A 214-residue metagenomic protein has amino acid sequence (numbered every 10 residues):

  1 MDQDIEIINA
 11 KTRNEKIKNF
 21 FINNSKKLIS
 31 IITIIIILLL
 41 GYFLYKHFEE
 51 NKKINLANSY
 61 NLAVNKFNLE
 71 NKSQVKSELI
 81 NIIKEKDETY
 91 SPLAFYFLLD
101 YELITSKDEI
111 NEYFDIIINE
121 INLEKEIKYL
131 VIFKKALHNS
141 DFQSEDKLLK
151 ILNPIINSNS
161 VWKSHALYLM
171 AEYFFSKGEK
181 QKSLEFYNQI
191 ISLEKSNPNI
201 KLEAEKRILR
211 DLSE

Functional and structural regions predicted by a protein language model:
M1-I36: N-terminal positive-inside, membrane-proximal cytosolic segments immediately preceding the first
D2-A10, N65, N119-L123, I127: Acidic, proline/glycine-rich low-complexity intrinsically disordered segments
L38-N58: Transmembrane signal-anchor/signal-peptide helices with a preference for the extracytoplasmic
E50, L69, I104-D108, L123 (+1 more regions): Short coil/turn and helix-start
K53, K72-S73, K107-D108, E145 (+1 more regions): TPR-repeat structural position
L62-L93: Short extracytoplasmic
V75-I82, Y113-I117, L152: Amphipathic alpha-helices of TPR/Sel1-like and other helical repeat/solenoid scaffolds
K86-T89, F95, E102, I117-E214: Soluble extracytoplasmic domains of inner/organellar membrane proteins
